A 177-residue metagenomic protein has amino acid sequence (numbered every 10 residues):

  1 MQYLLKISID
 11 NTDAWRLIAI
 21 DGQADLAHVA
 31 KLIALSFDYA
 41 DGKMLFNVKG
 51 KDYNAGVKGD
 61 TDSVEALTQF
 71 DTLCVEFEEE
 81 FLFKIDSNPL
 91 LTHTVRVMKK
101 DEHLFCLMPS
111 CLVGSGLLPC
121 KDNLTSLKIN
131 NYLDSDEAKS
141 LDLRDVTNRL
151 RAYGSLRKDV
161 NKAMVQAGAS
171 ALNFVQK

Functional and structural regions predicted by a protein language model:
M1-K177: Short linear regulatory motifs enriched in tryptophan with gly/pro/ser
